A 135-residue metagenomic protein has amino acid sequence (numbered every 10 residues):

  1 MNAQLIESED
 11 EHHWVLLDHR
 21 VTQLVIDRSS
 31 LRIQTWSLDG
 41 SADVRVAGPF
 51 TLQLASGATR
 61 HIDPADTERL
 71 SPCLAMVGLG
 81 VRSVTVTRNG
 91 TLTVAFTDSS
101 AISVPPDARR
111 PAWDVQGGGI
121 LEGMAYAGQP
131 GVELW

Functional and structural regions predicted by a protein language model:
M1-W135: Surface-exposed, interaction-prone regions used to assemble/regulate multi-protein complexes
